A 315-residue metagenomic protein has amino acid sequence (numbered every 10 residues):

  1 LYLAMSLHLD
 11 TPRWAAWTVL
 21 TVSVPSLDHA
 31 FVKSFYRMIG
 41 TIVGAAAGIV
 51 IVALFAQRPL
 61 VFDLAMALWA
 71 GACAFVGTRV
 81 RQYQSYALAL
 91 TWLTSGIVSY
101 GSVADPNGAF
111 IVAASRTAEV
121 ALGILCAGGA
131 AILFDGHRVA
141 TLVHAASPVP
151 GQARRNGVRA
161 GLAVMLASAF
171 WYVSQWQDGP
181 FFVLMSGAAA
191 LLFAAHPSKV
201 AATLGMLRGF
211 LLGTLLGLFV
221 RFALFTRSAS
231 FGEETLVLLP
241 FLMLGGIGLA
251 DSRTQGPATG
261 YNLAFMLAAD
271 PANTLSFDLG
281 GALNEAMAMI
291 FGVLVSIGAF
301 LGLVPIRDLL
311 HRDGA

Functional and structural regions predicted by a protein language model:
L1-A315: A transmembrane helix-and-boundary motif of multi-pass membrane transporters/channels
